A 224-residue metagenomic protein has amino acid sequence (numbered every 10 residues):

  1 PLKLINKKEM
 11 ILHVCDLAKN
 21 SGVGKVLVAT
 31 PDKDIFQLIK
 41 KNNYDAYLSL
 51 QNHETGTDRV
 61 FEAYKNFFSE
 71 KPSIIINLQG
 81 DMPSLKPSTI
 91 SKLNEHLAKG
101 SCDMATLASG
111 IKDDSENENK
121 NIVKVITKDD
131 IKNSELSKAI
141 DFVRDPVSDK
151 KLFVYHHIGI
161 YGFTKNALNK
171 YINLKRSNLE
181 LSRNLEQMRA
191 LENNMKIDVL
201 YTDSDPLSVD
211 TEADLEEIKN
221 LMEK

Functional and structural regions predicted by a protein language model:
P1-I5, Y47-S49, R176: Short glycine-enriched, charge-decorated loop/helix-capping segments at active-site entrances that position
P1-T30: N-terminal glycine-rich phosphate-binding loop and ensuing alpha1 helix
V23, E70-P72, G100-D103, M195: Short, high-confidence coil segments that cap the C-terminus of an alpha-helix and link into the following beta-strand
L27, K33-K92: Short phosphate-binding loop-to-helix
T30-P31, L85, F163, D210: A conserved hydrophobic position in a structured secondary element of the catalytic/binding core that shapes
L85-S177: Conserved core of the sugar-phosphate nucleotidyltransferase
L152-K224: Conserved alpha/beta core of the MobA/IspD/sugar-nucleotide pyrophosphorylase nucleotidyltransferase superfamily
